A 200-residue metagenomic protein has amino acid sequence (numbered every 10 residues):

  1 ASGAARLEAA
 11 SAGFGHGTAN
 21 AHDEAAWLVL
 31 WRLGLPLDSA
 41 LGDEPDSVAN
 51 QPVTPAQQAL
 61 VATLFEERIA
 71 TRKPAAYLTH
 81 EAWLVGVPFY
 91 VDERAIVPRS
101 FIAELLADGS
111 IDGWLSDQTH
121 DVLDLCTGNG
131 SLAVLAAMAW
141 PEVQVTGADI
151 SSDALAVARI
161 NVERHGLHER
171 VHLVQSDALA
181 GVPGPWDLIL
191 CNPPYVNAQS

Functional and structural regions predicted by a protein language model:
A1-A4, W31, Y90-A103, V122 (+1 more regions): Conserved long hydrophobic alpha-helices within structured protein cores
A1-L84: N-terminal auxiliary segments of SAM/dcSAM-dependent transferases
E8, A12, W83-F89, V171-L179: Generic detector of contiguous secondary-structure segments
A10-G15, G109-D117, G166: Alpha-helix termini
Q51, A59-P141, A148-V157, Q175: SAM-dependent Rossmann-like transferase core, predominantly class I methyltransferases with a strong bias toward
A139, V143-Q144, A148-S200: S-adenosylmethionine
